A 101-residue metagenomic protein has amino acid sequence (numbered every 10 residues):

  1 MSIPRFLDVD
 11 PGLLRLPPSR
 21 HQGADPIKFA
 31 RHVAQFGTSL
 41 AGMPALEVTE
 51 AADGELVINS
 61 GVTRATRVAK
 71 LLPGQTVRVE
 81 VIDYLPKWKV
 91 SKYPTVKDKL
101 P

Functional and structural regions predicted by a protein language model:
S2-N59, A69-K70: Short alpha-helix boundary/capping and kink motifs at helix termini
G42-L100: A short, basic-hydrophobic beta/loop patch
